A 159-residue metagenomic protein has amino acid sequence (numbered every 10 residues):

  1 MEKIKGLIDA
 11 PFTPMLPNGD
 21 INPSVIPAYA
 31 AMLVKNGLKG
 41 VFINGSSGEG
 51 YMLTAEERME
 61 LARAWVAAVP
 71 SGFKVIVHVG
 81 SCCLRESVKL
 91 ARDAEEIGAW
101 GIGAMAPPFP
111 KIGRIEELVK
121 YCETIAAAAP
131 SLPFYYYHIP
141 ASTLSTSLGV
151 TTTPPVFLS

Functional and structural regions predicted by a protein language model:
M1-V150: Active-site beta->alpha loop and helix N-cap motifs at the rims of alpha/beta catalytic domains
T151-S159: Active-site/ligand-binding-proximal alpha/beta "capping" segment
